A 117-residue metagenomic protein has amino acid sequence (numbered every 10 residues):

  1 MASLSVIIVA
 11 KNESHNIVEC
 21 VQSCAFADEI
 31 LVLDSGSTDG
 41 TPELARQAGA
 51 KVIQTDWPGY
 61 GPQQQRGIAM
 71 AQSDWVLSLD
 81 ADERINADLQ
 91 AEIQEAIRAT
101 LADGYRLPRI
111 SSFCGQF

Functional and structural regions predicted by a protein language model:
S3-S5, E29: Cell-envelope/extracellular polymer assembly enzymes that use nucleotide-activated donors
I8-F26: Short, well-formed alpha-helical segments that are part of the catalytic scaffolds of diverse glycosyltransferases
H15-V18, D39-A48, D88-L89: Acidic helix N-cap motif at the loop->helix transition within catalytic regions of sugar-transfer enzymes
S23, D34-E43, D80: A conserved acidic beta->alpha catalytic loop
F26, Q47-G49, Q72: Short, structured coil segments at secondary-structure junctions
L33, T55, L77-A81: Catalytic metal- and UDP-sugar-binding loop of GT-A-like glycosyltransferases, i.e., residues flanking the conserved
Y60, D74, R84-F117: Conserved donor NDP-sugar-binding/catalytic core segment of glycosyltransferases
P62-W75: Active-site nucleotide-sugar/metal-binding loop of Leloir-type enzymes
